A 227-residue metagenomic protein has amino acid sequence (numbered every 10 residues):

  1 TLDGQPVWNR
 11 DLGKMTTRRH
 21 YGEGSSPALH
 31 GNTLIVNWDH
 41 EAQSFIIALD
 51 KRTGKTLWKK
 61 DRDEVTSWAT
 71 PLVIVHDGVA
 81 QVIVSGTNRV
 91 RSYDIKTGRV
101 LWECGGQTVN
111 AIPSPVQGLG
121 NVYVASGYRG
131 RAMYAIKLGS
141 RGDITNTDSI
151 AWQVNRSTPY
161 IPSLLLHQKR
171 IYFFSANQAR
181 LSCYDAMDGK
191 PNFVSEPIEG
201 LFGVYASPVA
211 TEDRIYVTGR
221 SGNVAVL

Functional and structural regions predicted by a protein language model:
T1-L227: Noncatalytic, solvent-exposed loop/strand surfaces of beta-propeller-type extracellular/periplasmic domains
